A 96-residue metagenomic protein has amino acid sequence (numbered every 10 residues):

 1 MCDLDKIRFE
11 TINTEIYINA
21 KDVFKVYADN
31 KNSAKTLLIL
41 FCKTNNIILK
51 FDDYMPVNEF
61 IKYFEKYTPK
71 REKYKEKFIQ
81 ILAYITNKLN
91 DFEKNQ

Functional and structural regions predicted by a protein language model:
M1-K31, K35-C42, N46-Q96: Positively charged, aromatic-accented nucleic-acid-binding surfaces
